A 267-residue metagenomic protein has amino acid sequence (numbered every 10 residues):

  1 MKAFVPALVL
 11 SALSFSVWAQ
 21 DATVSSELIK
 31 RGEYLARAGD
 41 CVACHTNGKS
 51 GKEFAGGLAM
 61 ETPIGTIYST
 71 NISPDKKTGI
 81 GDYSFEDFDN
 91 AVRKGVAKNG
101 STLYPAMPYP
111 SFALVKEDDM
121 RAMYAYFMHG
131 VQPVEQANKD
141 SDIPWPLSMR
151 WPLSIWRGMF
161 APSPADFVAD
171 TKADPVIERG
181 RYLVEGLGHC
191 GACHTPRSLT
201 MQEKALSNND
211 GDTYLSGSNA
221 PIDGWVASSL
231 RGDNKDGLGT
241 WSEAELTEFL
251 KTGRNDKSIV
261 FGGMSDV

Functional and structural regions predicted by a protein language model:
M1-V5: Positively charged n-region of N-terminal signal peptides that target proteins for export
P6-S14: Bacterial N-terminal signal peptides
A19-R37, W156-E185: Electrostatic cytochrome c docking/interface patches
E27-R31, T46, E53-T78, A106-P110 (+2 more regions): Sequence context of c-type cytochrome heme-c attachment sites
G32, A38-G48, M123, G180-L183 (+1 more regions): The canonical Cys-X-X-Cys-His
M60-D89, P110-D118, N208-F249, D266-V267: Electron-transfer interface patches adjacent to heme c in soluble/periplasmic c-type cytochromes and di-/multiheme
E86, G95, G100-H129: Membrane-embedded segments
E135-W156: Extended, well-folded interaction surfaces typified by the phenylalanyl-tRNA synthetase beta subunit core
